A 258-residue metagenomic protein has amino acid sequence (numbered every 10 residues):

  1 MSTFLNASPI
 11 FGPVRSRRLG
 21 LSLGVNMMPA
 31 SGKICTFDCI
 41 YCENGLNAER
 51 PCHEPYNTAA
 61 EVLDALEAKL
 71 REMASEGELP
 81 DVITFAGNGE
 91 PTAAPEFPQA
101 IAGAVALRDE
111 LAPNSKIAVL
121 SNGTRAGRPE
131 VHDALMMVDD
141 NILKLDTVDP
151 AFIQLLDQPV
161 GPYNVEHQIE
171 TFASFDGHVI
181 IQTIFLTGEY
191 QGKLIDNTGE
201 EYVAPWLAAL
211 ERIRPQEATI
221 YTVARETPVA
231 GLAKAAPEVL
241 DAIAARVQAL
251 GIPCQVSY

Functional and structural regions predicted by a protein language model:
M1-R18, R50, D64, R71 (+1 more regions): Auxiliary Fe-S-binding modules of radical SAM enzymes
R18-D64: Canonical Radical SAM [4Fe-4S] cluster-binding loop centered on the CxxxCxxC motif and its immediate flanking residues
S22-G24, V82, I142, I180: Short hydrophobic-acidic sequence motifs that mark active-site Asp/Glu residues
N26-M28, A86-N88, I184-L186, V223: Short strand-loop junctions, especially beta-strand C-caps/beta-turns that link beta-sheets to coils or alpha-helices
G32, E90-P91: Short strand->helix junction
G45-V82, P95-Q99: Conserved alpha-helical substructure of the radical SAM core
T84-E90, N122: Glycine-rich beta-strand-to-loop/alpha-helix junction loops that act as flexible
A93-A233: Conserved AdoMet/S-adenosylmethionine-binding subsite of the radical SAM
